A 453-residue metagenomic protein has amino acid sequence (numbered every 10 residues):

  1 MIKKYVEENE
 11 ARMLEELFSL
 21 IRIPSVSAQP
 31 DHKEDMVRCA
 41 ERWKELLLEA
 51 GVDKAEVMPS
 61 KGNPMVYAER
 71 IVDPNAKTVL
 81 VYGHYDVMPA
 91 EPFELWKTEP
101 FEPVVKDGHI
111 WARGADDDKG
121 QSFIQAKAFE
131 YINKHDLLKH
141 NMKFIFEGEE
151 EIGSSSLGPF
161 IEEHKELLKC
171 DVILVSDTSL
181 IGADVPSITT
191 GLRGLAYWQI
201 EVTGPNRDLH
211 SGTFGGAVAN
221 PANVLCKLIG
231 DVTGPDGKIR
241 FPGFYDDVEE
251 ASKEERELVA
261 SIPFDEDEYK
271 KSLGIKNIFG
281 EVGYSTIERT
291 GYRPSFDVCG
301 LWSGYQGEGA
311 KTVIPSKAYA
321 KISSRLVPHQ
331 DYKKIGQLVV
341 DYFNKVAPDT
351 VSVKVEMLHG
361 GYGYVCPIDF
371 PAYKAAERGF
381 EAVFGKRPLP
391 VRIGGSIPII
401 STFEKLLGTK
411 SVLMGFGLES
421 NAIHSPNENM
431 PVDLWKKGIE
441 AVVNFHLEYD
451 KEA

Functional and structural regions predicted by a protein language model:
M1-F93, K317, K334: N-terminal helical capping/dimerization or prosegment-like subdomains of hydrolases acting on amide or phosphate bonds
E49, G182-A183, R240-K317, P328-L338 (+2 more regions): An extended, acidic, His-containing surface patch that forms the Zn2+-binding/catalytic region of metallohydrolases
A76-K143, K437: Active-site metal-coordination/substrate-binding segment of hydrolases, especially metallo-dependent peptidases
Y85-D86, V232, D236, D341-T350: A common structural junction motif
Y85-V87, H109, I145-G153, S176-L180 (+3 more regions): Acidic, glycine-rich active-site loops and adjacent beta-strand->loop/helix elements that engage anionic groups
I110, D116-G191, A453: Acidic/histidine-rich catalytic neighborhood of metal-dependent amide-processing enzymes
P159, G215-D236: A short core secondary-structure module
S187-T203, G417: Flexible glycine/proline-rich, aromatic-decorated loop/lid segments
